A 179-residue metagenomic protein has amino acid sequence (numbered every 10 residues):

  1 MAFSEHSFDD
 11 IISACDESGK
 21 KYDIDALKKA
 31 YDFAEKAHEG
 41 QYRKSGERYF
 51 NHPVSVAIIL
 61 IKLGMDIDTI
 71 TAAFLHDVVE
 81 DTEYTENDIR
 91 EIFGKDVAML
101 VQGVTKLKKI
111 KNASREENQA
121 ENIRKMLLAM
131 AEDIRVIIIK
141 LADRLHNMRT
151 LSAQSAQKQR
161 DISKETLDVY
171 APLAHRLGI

Functional and structural regions predicted by a protein language model:
M1-I179: Active-site helical microenvironments for divalent-metal-assisted chemistry
